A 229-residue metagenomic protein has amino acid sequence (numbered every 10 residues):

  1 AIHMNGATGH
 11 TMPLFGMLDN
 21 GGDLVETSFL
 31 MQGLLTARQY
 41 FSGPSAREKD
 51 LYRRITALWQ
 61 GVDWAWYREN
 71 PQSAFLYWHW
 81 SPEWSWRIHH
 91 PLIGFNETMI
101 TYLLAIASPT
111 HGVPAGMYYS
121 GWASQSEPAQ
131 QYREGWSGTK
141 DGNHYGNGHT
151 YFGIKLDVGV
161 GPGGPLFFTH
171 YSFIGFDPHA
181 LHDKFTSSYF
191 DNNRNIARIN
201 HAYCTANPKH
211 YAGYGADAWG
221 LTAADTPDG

Functional and structural regions predicted by a protein language model:
A1-G229: Ser/Thr/Asn(+Pro)-rich, low-complexity disordered segments
